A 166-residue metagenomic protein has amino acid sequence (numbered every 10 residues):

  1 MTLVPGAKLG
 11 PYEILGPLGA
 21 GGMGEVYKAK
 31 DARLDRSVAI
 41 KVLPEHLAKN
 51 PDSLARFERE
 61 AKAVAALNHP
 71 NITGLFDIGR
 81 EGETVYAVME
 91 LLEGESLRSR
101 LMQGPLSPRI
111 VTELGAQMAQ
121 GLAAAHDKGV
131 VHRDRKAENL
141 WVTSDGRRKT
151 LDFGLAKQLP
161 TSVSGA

Functional and structural regions predicted by a protein language model:
M1-A166: Conserved ATP-binding/catalytic core of the eukaryotic-like protein kinase fold, especially serine/threonine kinases
